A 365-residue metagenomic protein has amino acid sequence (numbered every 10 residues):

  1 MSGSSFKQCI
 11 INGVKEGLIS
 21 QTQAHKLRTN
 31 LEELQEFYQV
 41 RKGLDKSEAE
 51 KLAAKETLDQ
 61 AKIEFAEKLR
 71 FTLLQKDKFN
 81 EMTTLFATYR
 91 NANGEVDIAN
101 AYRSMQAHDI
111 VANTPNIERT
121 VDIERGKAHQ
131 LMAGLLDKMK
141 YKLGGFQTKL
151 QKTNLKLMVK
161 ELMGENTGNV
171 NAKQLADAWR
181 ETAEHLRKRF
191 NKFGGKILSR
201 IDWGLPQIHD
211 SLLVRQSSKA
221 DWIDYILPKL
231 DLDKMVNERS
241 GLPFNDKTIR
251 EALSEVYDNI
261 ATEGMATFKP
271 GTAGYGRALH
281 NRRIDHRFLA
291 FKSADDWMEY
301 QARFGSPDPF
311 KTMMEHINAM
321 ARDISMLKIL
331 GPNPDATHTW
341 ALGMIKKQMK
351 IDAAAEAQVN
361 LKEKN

Functional and structural regions predicted by a protein language model:
M1-N365: Structural preference for well-ordered, secondary-structure-rich domains
